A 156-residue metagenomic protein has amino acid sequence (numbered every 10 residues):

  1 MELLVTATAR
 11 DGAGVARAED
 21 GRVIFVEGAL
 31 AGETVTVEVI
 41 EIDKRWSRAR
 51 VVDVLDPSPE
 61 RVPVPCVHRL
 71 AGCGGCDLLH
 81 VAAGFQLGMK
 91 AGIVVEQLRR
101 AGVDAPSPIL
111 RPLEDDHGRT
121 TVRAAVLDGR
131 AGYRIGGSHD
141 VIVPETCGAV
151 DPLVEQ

Functional and structural regions predicted by a protein language model:
M1-Q156: Accessory RNA-recognition modules of RNA-modification enzymes
